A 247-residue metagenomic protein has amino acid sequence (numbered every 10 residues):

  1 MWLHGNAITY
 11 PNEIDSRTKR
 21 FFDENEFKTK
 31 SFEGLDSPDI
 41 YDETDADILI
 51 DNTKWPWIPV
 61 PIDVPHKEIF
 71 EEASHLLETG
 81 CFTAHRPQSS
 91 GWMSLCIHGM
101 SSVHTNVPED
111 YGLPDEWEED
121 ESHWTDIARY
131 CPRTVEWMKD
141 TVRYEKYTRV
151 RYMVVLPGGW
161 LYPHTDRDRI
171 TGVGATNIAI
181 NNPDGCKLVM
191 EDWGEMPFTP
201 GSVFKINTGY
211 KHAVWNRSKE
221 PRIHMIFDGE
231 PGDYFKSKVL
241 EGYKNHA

Functional and structural regions predicted by a protein language model:
M1-T141: Non-heme Fe(II)/2-oxoglutarate
W137-G159: A short glycine-rich, His/Asp/Glu-containing loop-to-beta-strand
K146-Y147, L161-A175: A short beta-loop-beta micro-motif enriched in histidine and acidic residues
V154-L156, R169-G185: Short, conserved beta-strand element in jelly-roll/cupin
P157-G159, G201, G209: Tight coil/turn sites that cap or link beta-strands
Y162-H164, K187-L188, I206-S218, I226: Short beta-strand His + acidic residue motifs that chelate non-heme Fe in jelly-roll/DSBH and cupin folds
G174-I180, V203-K205, E220-S237: A short hydrophobic beta-strand segment most commonly corresponding to one strand of the jelly-roll/cupin
A179-T199: A short beta-strand-loop-beta hairpin characteristic of the jelly-roll/cupin
